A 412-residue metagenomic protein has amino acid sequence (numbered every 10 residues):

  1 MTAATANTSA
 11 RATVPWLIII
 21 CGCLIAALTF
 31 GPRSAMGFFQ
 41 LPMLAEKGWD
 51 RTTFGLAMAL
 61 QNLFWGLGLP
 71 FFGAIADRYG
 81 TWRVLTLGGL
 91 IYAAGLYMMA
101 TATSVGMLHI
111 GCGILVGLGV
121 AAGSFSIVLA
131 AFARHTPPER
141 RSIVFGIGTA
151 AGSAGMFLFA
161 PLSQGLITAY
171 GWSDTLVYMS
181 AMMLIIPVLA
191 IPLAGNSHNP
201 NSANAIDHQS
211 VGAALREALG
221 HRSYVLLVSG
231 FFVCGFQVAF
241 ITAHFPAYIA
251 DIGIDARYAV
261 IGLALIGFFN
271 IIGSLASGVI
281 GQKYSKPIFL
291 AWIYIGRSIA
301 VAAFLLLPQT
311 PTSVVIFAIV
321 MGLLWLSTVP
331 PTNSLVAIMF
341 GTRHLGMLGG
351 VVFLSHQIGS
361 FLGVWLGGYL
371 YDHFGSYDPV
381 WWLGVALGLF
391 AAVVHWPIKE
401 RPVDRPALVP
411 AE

Functional and structural regions predicted by a protein language model:
M36-Q40, H221-S274: Extracytoplasmic gate region of multi-pass secondary transporters
L67-G106: Conserved MFS/SLC helix-loop-helix module at the cytosolic interface between two early adjacent transmembrane helices
G68-G80, S274-K286, D372: Helix-to-loop junctions at the C-terminal end of transmembrane segments in multipass secondary transporters
M107-G123, F232, S313-S327: Hydrophobic core of transmembrane alpha-helices in multi-pass small-molecule transporters, especially MFS/SLC-type
G113-A150, G341: Cytoplasmic helix-loop-helix junction between adjacent transmembrane helices in 12-TM secondary transporters
G148-S197: Helix-loop-helix hairpin linking two adjacent transmembrane segments in secondary transporters
A194-A213, D404-P410: Flexible cytoplasmic inter-helical loops of multi-pass small-molecule transporters
A264-N270, A276, K283-L335: C-terminal transmembrane helical hairpin of 12-TM major facilitator-type secondary transporters
